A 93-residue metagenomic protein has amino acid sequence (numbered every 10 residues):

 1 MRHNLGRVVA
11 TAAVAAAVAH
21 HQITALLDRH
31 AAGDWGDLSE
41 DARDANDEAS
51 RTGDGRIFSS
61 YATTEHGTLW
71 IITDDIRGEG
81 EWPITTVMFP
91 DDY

Functional and structural regions predicted by a protein language model:
M1-S59: Compact soluble domain cores
I57-Y93: Short, compact, well-ordered microdomains
